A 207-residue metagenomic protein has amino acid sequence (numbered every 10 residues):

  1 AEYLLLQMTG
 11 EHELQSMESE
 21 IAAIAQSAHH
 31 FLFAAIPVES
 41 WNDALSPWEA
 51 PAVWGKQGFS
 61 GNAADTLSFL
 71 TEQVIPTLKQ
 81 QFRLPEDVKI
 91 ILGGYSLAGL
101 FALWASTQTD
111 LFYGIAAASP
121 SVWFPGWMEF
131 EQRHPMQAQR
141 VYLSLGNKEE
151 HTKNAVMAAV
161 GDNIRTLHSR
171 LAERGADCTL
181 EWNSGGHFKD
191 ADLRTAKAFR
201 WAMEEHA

Functional and structural regions predicted by a protein language model:
E2-R83: Serine-hydrolase catalytic machinery in alpha/beta-hydrolase-like enzymes
I21-A22, A105-S106, H168: A conserved amphipathic alpha-helix that caps or lines the catalytic cleft of carbohydrate- and lipid-modifying enzymes
I36-S40, P120, G185: Active-site loop/turn elements of alpha/beta-hydrolase fold enzymes, especially the short glycine-/histidine-rich
P85-V88: Short helix-loop-beta connector
G93-A98, A102: Gly/Ala-rich beta-loop-alpha elbow adjacent to hydrolase catalytic centers
W104-G114: Conserved hydrolase catalytic core segment
A116-A118: A short, hydrophobic beta-strand element of the alpha/beta-hydrolase
V122-A202: The feature captures the conserved acid-bearing segment of alpha/beta-hydrolase catalytic domains
